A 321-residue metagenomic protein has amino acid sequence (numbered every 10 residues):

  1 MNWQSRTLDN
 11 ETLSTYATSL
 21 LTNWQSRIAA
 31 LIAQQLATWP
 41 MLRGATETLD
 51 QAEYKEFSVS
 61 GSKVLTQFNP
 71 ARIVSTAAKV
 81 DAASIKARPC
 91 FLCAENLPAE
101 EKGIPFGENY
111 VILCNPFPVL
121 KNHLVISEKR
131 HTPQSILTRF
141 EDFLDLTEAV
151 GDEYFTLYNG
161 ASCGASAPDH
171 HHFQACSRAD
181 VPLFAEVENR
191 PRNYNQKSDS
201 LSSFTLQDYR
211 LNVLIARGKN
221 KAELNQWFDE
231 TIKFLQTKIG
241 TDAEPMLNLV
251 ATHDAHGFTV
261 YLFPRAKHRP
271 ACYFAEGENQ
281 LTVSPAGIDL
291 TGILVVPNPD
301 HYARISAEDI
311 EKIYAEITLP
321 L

Functional and structural regions predicted by a protein language model:
M1-E141, G160, R178-A216, K221-L321: Active-site microenvironments that recognize anionic phosphate/pyrophosphate groups
E141-V150: A short, contiguous, amphipathic alpha-helix enriched in charged residues
V150-F155, I239-A243: Short secondary-structure junctions
G151-A185: Active-site beta-strand/loop microenvironment that shapes enzyme catalytic pockets
